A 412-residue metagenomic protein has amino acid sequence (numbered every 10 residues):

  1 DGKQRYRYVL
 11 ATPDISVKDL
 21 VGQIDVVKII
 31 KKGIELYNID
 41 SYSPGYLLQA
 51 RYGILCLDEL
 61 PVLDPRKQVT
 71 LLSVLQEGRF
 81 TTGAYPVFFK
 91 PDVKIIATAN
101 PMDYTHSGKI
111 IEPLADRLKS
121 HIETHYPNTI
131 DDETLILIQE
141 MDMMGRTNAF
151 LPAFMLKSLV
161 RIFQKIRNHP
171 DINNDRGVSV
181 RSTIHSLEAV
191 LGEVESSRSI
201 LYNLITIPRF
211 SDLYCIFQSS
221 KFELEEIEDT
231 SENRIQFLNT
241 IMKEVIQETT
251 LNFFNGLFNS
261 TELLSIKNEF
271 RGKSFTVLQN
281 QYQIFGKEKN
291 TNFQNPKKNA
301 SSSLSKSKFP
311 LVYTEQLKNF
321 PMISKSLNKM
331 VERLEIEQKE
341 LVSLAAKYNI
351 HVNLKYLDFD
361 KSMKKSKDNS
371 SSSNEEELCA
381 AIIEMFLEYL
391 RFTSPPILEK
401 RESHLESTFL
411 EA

Functional and structural regions predicted by a protein language model:
D1-Y8, P13-S43, I54-T147, A189-S196 (+1 more regions): Canonical AAA+ ATPase core
K18, V69, A153, K157 (+3 more regions): Non-catalytic, well-ordered alpha-helical scaffold segments
Q23, V74, S158, I162 (+1 more regions): Short acidic/histidine-centered micro-motifs embedded in hydrophobic/aromatic stretches that mark compact functional
Q49: AAA+ ATPase active-site-proximal loops
T105-K109, A115-D116, S120-R176, S196-Y202 (+2 more regions): Conserved C-terminal "switch" segment of AAA+ ATPases
K157, R161-Q164, H185-G192, C215-Q218 (+1 more regions): Generic structural signal for well-ordered, non-membrane alpha-helices
N174-V194, T206: The conserved phosphate-sensing helix
S196-A412: C-terminal engagement/docking regions of AAA+ P-loop ATPases
